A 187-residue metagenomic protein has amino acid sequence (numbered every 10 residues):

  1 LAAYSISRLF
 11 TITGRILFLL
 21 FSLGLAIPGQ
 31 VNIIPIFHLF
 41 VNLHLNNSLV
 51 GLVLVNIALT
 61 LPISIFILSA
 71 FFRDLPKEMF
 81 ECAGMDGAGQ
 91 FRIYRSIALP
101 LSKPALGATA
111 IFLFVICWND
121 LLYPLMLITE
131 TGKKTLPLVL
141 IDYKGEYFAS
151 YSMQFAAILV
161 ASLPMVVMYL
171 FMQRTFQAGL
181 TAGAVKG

Functional and structural regions predicted by a protein language model:
L1-G187: A structural signal for multi-pass alpha-helical bundles of membrane permease subunits that mediate small-molecule
